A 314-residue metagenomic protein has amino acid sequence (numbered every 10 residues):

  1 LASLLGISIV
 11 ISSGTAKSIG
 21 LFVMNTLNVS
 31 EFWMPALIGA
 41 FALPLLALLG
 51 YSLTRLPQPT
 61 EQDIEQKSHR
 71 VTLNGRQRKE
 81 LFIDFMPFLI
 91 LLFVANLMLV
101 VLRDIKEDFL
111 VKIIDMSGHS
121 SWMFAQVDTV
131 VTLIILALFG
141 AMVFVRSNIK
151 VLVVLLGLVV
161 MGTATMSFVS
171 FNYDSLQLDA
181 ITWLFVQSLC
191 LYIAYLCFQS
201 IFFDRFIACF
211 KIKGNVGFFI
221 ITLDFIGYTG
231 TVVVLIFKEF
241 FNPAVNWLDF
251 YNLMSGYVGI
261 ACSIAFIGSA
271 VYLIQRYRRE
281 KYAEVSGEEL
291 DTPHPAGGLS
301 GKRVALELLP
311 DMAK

Functional and structural regions predicted by a protein language model:
L1-M24, F41-A42, T222-V234: Glycine-rich segments within core transmembrane alpha-helices of 12-TM secondary carriers
G20-L92, E107, V111, M116 (+2 more regions): Intracellular loop-helix junctions on the cytosolic face of multi-pass helical membrane proteins
F22-F41, I236-I264: A membrane-interface helix-boundary motif in multi-pass transporters
M98-K106: Conserved extracellular-gate-facing transmembrane-helix segments in secondary transporters
M123-S147: Transmembrane alpha-helices of Major Facilitator/SLC transporters
V151-L196: C-terminal transmembrane helical hairpin of 12-TM major facilitator-type secondary transporters
A194-F210: Intracellular juxtamembrane helix-capping segments at the cytosolic ends of symmetry-related transmembrane helices
F210-N242: A late C-terminal transmembrane helix in Major Facilitator Superfamily
